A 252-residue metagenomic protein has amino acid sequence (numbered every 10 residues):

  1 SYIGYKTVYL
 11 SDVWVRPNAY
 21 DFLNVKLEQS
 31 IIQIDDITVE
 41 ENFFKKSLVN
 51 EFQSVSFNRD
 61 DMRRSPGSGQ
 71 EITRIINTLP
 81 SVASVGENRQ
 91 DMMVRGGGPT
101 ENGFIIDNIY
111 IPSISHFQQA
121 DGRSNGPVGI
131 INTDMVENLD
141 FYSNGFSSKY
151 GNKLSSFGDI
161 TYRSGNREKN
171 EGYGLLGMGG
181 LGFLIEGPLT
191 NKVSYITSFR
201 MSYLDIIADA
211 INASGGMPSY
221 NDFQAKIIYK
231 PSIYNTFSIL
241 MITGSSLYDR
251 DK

Functional and structural regions predicted by a protein language model:
Y2-K6, W14-T73, P99-E101, D107 (+1 more regions): Short, acidic, small-residue-rich periplasmic hinge/interaction motif at the N-terminus of Gram-negative outer-membrane
W14-V15, Y173-L175, A213-S219, K252: Replace "Gram-negative outer membrane beta-barrel proteins" with "bacterial and organellar outer membrane beta-barrel
L23-V25, P127-K169: A beta-strand signature from Gram-negative outer-membrane beta-barrel systems, especially the internal plug domain
D35, T100-N102, M135, E168-G172 (+3 more regions): Outer-envelope beta-barrel architecture signal
F44, P99, I111, R163 (+4 more regions): Structural signature of outer-membrane beta-barrel domains
R64-S113, E137-N138: Extracytoplasmic beta-strand/coil segments of soluble accessory domains associated with Gram-negative outer-membrane
I109-F141, P218: Short acidic/polar hinge/loop motifs at secondary-structure boundaries that mediate gating or recognition
G177-M201, S214-L247: Transmembrane beta-barrel wall of Gram-negative outer-membrane proteins
